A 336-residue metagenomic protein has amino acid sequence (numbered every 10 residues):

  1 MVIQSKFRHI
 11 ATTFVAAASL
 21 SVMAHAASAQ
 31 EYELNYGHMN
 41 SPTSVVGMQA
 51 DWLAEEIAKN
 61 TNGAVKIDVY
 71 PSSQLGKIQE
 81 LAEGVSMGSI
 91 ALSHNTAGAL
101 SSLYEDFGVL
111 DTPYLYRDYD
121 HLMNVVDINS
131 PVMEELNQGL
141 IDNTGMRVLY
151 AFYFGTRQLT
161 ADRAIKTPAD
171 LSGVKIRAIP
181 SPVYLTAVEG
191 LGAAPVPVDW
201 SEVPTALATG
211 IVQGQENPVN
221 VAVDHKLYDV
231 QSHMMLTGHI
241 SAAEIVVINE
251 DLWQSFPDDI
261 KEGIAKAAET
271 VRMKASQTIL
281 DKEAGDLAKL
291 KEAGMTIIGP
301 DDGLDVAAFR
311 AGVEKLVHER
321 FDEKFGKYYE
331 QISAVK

Functional and structural regions predicted by a protein language model:
V2, T12, Q30-M123, L136-K336: N-terminal secretory/targeting leader peptides
T12-V22: Bacterial N-terminal signal peptides
V22-A29: Sec/Tat signal peptide C-region and signal peptidase I cleavage site
V125-I128: Ser/Thr/Gly-rich flexible loops in soluble cytosolic domains mediating phosphotransfer, phosphorylation
